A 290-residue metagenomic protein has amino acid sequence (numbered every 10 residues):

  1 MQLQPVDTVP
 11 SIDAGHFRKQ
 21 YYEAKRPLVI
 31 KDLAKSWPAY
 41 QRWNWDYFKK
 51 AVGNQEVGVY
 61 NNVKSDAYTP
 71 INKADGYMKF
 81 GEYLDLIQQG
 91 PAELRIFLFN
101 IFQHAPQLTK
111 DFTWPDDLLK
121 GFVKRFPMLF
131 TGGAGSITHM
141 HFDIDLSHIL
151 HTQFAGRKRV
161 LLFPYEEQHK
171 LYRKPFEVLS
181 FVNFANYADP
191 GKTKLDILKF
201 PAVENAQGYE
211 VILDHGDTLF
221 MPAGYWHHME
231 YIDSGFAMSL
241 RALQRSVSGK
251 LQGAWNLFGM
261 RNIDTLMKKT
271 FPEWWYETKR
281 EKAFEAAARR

Functional and structural regions predicted by a protein language model:
M1-T218, W226-R290: N-terminal accessory scaffold of Fe(II)-dependent oxygenases
